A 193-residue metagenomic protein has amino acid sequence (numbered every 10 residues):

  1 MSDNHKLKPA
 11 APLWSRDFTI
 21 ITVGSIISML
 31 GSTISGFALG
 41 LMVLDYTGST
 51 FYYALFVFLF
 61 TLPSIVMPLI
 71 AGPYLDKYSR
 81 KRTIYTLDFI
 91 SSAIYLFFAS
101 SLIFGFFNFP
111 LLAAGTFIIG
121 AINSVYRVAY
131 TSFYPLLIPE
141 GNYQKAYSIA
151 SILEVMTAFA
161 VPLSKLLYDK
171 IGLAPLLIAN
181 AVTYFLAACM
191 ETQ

Functional and structural regions predicted by a protein language model:
M1-S25: Cytosolic juxtamembrane N-terminal segment immediately preceding the first transmembrane helix of multi-pass
S15-R16, S49, G172: Short loop-to-helix capping motifs
T19-G36, V57-L75, S79-I94, L111-Y168 (+1 more regions): Substrate-agnostic recognition of the 12-TM MFS/MFS-like secondary transporter fold
S35, L44, F97-L102, I119 (+1 more regions): MFS-fold secondary transporters
G40-Y46, F98-F104, A158-A181: Transmembrane alpha-helix termini and helix-breaking/packing motifs in multi-pass membrane transporters
S49-V57: Juxtamembrane helix-start elements in MFS-like secondary transporters
S100-G115: Helix-loop junctions at membrane interfaces in 12-TM secondary transporters
P175-Q193: Symmetry-related core transmembrane helices of the 12-TM Major Facilitator Superfamily/SLC fold
